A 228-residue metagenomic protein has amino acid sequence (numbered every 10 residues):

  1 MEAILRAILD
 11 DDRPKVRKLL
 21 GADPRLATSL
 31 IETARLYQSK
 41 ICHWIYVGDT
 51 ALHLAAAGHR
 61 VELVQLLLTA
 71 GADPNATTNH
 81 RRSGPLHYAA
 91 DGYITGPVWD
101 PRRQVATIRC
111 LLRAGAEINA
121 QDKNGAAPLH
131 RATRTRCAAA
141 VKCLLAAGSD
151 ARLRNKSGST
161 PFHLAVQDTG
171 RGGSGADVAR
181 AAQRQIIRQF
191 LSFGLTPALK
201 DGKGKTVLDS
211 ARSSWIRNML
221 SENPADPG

Functional and structural regions predicted by a protein language model:
M1-I4, L30-A51, T77-T95, Q121-A127 (+2 more regions): Ankyrin-repeat boundary/"N-cap" motif
M1-L9, R17, H53: Amphipathic alpha-helical repeat scaffolds
M1-R6, A114, A147, Q167-G228: Ankyrin-repeat-protein effector appendages
K15, E62-L63, R103-T107, A139-A140 (+2 more regions): Conserved ankyrin/ankyrin-like repeat signature
L20-L26, T33-A34, Q65-D73, R109-E117 (+3 more regions): Ankyrin repeat domain, specifically the short helix-to-loop turn at the C-terminus of the second helix of each repeat
Q104, I118-S157: Eukaryotic tandem repeat interaction scaffolds
